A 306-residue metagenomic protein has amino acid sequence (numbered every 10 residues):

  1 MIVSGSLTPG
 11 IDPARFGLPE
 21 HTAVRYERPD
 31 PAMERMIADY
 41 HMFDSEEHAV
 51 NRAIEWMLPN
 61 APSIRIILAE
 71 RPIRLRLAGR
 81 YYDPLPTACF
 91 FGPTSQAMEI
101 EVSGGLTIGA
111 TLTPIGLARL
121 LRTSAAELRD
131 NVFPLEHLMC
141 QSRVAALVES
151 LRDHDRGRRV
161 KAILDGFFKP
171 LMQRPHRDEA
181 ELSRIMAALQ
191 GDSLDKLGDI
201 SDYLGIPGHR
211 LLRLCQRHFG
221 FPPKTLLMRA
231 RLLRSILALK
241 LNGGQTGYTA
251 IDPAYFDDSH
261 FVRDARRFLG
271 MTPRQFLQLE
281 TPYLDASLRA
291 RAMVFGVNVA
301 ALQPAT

Functional and structural regions predicted by a protein language model:
M1-G198, Y203-G208, F221-P223, L237-K240 (+2 more regions): Alpha-helical bundle regulatory/interaction domains
G198, Q216-R217, A230: Internal metal/ion-chelating core segments
R213, L233-L237, R263: Contiguous, well-ordered alpha-helical segments that form the cores/surfaces of helical PPI scaffolds
L214-L226, A265-P273: HTH DNA-binding helix-turn interface
K224-R229, S235: Amphipathic alpha-helical "recognition" segments
